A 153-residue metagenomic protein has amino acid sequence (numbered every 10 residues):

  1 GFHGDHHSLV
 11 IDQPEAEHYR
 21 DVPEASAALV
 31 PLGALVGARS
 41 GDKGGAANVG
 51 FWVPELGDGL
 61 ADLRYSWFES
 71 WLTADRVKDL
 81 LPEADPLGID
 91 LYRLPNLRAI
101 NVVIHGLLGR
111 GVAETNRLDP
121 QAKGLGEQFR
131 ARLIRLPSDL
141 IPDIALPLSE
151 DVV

Functional and structural regions predicted by a protein language model:
G1-A47, G111, N116-V153: C-terminal amphipathic alpha-helical interaction region
G1-P23, A27-V30, K43, A47 (+3 more regions): C-terminal non-catalytic interaction/assembly regions of soluble proteins
G33, Y65-E69, K78, R130: Generic detector of well-ordered alpha-helical segments enriched in charged/polar residues, highlighting helical
G57-E69, R110-T115: Short, conserved charged micro-motifs
D90, L97, L107-L108, D119-Q121: Membrane-embedded alpha-helical signal segments
